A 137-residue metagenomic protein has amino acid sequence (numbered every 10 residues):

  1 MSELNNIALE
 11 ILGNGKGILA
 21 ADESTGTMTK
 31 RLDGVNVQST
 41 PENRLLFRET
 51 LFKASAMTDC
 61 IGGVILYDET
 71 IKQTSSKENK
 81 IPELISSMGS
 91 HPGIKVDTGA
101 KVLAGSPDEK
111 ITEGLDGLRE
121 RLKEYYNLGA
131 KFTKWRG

Functional and structural regions predicted by a protein language model:
M1-L128: Alpha/beta catalytic barrel-like cores
F132-G137: Short beta-strand segments at enzyme active-site cores
